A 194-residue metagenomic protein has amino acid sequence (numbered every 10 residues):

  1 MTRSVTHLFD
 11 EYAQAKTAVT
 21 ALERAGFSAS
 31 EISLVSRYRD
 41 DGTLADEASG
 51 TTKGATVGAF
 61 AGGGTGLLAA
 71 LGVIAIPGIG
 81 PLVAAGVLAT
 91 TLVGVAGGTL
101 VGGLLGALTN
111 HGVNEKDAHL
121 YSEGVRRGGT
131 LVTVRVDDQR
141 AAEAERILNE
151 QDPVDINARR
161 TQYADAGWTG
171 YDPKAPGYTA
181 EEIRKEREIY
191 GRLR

Functional and structural regions predicted by a protein language model:
M1-R194: Intrinsically disordered, low-complexity, hydrophilic segments
